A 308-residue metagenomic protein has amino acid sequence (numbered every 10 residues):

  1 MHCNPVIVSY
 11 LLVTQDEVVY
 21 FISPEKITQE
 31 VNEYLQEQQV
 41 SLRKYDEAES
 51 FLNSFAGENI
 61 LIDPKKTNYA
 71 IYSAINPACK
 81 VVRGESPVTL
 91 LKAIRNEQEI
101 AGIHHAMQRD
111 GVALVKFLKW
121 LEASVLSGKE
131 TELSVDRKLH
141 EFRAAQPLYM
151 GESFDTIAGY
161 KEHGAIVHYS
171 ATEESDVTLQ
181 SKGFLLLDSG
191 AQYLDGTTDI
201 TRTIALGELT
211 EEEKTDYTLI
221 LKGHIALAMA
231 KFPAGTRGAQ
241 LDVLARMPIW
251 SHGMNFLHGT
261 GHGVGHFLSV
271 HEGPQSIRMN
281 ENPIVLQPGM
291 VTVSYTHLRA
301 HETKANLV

Functional and structural regions predicted by a protein language model:
M1-V308: Active-site neighborhoods and metal-handling regions in enzymes and metal-associated proteins
